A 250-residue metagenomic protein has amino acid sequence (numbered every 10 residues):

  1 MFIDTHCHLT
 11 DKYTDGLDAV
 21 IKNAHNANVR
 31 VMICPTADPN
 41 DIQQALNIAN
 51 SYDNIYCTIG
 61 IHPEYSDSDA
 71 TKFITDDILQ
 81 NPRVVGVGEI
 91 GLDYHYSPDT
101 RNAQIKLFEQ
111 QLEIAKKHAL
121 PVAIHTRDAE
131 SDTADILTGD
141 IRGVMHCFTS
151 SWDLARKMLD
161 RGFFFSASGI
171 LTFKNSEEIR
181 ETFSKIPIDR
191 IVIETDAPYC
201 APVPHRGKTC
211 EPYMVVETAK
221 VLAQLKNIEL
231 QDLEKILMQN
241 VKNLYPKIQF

Functional and structural regions predicted by a protein language model:
M1-F250: Mid-domain alpha/beta scaffold segments of enzyme catalytic cores
